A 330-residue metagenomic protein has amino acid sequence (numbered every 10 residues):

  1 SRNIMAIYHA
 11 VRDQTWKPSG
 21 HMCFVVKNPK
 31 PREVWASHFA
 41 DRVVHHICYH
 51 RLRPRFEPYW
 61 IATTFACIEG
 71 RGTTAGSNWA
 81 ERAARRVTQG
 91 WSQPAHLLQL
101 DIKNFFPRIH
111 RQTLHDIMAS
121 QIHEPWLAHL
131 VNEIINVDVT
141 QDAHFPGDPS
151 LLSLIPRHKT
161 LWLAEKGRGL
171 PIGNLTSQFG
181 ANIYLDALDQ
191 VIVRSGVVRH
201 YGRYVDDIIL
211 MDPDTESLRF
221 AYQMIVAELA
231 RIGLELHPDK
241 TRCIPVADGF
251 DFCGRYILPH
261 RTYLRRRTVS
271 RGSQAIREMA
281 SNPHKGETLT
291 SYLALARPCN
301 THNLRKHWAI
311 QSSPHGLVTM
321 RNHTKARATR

Functional and structural regions predicted by a protein language model:
S1-K17: A structured, charge-rich N-terminal accessory region that forms the first stable segment of a protein and links
A6, A10-V11, V87-V205, I209-M224 (+2 more regions): Conserved polymerase palm-domain catalytic core
G20: Extended, charge-enriched "interface" segments that sit outside catalytic cores
K30-I61, A164-V193: Conserved pre-motif C helix in the palm subdomain of viral-like polymerases
S37, H46, P156-G167, Q190 (+3 more regions): Right-hand nucleic-acid polymerase module
Y49-H110: Active-site-proximal segment of RNA-dependent polymerases
I122, V226-L234: A common structural junction motif
